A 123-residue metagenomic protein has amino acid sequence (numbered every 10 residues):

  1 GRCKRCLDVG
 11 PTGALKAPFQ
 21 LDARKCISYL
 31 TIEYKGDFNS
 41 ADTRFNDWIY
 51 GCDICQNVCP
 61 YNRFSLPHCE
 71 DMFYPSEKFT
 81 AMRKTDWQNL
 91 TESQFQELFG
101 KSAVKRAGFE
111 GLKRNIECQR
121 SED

Functional and structural regions predicted by a protein language model:
G1-R2: Ligand-site clamp/hinge motif
R5-S28, W48-Y50, I54-M72: Iron-sulfur cluster-binding cysteine motifs and their immediate structural context in ferredoxin-like electron-transfer
A23, W87-E92: Short, flexible, mixed-charge acidic loops at enzyme active sites
C26-T31, K78, F95-Q96: Short acidic (Asp/Glu) and glycine-rich catalytic loops that position anionic groups and cofactors
S28-G51: Acidic/histidine-rich catalytic neighborhood
I32, S93, K105-A107: Short coil turns that connect the paired helices of HEAT/ARM alpha-solenoid repeats
E77-N89, E97: Alpha-helical adaptor scaffolds
W87, E97-G100, K105-E122: Long, compositionally biased charged/polar accessory segments in the mid-to-C-terminal portions of proteins
